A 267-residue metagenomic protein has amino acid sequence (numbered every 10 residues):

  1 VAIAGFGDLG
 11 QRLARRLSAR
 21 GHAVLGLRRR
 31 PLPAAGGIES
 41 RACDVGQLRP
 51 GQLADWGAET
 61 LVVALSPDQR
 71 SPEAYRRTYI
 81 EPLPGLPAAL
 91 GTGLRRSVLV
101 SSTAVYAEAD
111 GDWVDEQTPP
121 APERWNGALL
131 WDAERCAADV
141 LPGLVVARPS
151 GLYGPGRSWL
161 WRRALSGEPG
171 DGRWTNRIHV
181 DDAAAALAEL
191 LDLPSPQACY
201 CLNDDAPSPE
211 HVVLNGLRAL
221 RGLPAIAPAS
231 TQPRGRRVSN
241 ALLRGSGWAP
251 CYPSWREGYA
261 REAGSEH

Functional and structural regions predicted by a protein language model:
G10-Q11: N-terminal Rossmann-fold NAD(P) dinucleotide-binding loop
I38-E59: Conserved Rossmann-fold cofactor-binding substructure of NAD(P)-dependent oxidoreductases
W56-V98, D132: NAD(P)-cofactor binding segment of oxidoreductase domains
P84-E123: Conserved Rossmann-fold NAD(P)-dependent oxidoreductase catalytic core, especially the SDR/UDP-sugar
S102, E134-P155: Conserved beta-loop-beta element that borders a ligand/cofactor-binding pocket
P149, W159-W161, E168-L191: Substrate-positioning beta->alpha
A184-R234: Mid/C-terminal beta-alpha module of Rossmann-like enzyme folds, strongest in SDR-family dehydrogenases/epimerases
T231-H267: C-terminal amphipathic/interface module of NAD(P)-dependent oxidoreductases and related NAD-binding regulators
